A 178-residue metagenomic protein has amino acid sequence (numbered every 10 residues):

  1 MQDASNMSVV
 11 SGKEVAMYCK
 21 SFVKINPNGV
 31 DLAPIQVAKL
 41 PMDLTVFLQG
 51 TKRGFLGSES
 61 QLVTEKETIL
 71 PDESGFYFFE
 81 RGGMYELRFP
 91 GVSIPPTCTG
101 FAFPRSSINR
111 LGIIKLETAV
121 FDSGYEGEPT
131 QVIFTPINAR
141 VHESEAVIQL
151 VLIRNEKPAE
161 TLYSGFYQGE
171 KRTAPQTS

Functional and structural regions predicted by a protein language model:
M1-S178: DUTPase catalytic domain/fold
